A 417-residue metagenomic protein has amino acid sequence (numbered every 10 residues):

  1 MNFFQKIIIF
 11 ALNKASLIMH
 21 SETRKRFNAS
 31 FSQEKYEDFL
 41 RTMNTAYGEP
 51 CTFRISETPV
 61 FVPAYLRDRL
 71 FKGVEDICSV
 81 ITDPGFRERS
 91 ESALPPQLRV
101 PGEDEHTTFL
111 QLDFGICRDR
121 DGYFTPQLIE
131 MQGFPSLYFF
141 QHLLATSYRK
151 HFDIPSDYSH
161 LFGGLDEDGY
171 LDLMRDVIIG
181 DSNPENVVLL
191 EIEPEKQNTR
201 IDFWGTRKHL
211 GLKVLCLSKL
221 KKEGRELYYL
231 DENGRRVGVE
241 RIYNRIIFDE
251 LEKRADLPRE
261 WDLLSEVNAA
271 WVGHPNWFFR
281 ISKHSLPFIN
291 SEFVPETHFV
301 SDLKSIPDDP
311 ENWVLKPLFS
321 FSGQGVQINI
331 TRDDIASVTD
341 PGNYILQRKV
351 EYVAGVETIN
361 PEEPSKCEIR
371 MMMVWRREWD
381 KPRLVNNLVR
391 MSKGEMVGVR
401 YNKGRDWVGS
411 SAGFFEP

Functional and structural regions predicted by a protein language model:
M1-P417: Preference for protein termini
